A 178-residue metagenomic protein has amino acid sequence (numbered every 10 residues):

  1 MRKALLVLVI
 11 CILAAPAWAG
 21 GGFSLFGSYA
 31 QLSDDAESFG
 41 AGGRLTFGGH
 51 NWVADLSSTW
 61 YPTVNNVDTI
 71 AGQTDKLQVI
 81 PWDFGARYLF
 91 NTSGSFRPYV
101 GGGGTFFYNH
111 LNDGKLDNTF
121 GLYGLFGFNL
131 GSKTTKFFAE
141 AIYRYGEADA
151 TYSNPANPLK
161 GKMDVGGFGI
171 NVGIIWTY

Functional and structural regions predicted by a protein language model:
M1-G21, Y178: Cleavable N-terminal export/targeting peptides
A17-P62, G169-T177: Short glycine/proline- and aromatic-enriched beta-strand/turn motifs that initiate or cap beta-hairpins
A19-L25, V64-N66, G101-F107, D149-N154: Flexible, solvent-exposed coil segments and beta strand-coil junctions, predominantly the extracellular/periplasmic
S28-A36, T69-K76, N112-D117, A156-M163: Outer-membrane beta-barrel domain signature
R44-L122, L130-F137, W176-Y178: Gram-negative (and chloroplast) outer-membrane scaffold detector with strong preference for beta-barrel transmembrane
W60-D68, G131-Y178: Predominantly the C-terminal beta-signal and adjacent terminal strand-loop region of outer-membrane beta-barrel
